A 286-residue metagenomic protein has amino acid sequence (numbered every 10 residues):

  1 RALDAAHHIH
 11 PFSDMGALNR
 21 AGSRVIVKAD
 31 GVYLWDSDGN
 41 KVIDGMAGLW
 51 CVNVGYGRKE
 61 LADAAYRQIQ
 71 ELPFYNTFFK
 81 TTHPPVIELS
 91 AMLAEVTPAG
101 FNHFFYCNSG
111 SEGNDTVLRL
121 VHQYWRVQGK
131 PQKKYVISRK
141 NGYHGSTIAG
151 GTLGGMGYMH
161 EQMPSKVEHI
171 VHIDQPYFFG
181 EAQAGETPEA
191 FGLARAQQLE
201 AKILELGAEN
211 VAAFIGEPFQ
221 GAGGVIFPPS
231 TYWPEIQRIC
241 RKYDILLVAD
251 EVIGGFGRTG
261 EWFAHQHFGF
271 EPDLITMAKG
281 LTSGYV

Functional and structural regions predicted by a protein language model:
R1-V286: Conserved N-terminal phosphate-binding loop of PLP-dependent enzymes in the Aspartate aminotransferase
